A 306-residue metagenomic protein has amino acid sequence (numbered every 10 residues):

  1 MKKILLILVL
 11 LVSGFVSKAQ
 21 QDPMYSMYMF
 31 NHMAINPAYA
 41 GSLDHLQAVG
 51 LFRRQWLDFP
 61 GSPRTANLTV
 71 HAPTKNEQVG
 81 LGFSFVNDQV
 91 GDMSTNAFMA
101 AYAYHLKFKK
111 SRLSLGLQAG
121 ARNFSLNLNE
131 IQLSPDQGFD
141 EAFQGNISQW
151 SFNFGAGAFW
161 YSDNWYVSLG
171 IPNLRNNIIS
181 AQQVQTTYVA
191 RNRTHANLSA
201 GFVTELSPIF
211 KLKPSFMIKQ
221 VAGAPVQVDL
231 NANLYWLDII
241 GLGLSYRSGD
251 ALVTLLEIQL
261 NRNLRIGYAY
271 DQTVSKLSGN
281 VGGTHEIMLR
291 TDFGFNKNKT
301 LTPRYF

Functional and structural regions predicted by a protein language model:
M1-I4, F108: Positively charged n-region of N-terminal signal peptides that target proteins for export
I4-S13: Sec-dependent N-terminal signal peptides
Q20-F306: Subset of outer-membrane beta-barrel
